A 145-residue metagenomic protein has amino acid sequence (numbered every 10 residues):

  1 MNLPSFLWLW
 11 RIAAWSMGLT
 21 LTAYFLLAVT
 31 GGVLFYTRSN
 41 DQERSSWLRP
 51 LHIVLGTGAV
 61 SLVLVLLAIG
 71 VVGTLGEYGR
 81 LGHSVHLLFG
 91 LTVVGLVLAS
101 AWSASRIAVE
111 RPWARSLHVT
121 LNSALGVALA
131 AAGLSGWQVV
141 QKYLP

Functional and structural regions predicted by a protein language model:
M1-P145: Membrane-embedded alpha-helical bundles that constitute the cytochrome b-like, heme-associated redox core of multi-pass
